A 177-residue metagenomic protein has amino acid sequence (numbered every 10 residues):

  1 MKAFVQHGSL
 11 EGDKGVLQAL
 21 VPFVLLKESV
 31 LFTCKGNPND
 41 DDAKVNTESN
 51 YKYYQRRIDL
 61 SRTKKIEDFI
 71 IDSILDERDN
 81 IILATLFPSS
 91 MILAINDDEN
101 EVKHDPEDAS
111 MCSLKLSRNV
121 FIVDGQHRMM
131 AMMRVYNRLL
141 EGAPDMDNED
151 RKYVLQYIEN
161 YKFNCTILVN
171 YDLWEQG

Functional and structural regions predicted by a protein language model:
M1-S89, L93-L114, R118-V120: N-terminal extension/subdomain marker
A84-S89, L93, D97-G177: Basic- and aromatic-enriched surface patches that contact anionic nucleotides/nucleic acids
